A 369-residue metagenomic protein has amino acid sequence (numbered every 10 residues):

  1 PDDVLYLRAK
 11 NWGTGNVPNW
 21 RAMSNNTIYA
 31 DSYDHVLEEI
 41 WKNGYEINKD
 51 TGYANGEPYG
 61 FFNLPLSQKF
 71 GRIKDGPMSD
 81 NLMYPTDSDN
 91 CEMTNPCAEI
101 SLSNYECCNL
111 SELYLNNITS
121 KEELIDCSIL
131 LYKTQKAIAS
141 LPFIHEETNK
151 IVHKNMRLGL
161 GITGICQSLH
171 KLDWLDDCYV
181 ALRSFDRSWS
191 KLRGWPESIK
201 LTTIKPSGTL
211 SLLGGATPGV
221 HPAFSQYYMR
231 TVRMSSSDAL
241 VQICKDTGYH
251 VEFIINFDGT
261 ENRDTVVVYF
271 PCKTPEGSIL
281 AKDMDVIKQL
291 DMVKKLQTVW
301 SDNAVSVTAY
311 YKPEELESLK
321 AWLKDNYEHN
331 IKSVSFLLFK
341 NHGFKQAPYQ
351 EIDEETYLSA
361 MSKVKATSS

Functional and structural regions predicted by a protein language model:
P1-H35, A139-N149, G164-P206: Internal maturation/activation junctions in enzymes
H35-A54: Mature, well-folded catalytic/scaffold domains that follow N-terminal targeting or propeptide regions
D50-Y53, Y59, N63, R72-K121 (+4 more regions): Catalytic alpha/beta core of large soluble enzyme barrels
L110, N155-L172: Extended amphipathic alpha-helical segments enriched in small hydrophobics
I125, I129, G159, V180: Electropositive phosphate-/nucleotide-binding environments in soluble metabolic enzymes
